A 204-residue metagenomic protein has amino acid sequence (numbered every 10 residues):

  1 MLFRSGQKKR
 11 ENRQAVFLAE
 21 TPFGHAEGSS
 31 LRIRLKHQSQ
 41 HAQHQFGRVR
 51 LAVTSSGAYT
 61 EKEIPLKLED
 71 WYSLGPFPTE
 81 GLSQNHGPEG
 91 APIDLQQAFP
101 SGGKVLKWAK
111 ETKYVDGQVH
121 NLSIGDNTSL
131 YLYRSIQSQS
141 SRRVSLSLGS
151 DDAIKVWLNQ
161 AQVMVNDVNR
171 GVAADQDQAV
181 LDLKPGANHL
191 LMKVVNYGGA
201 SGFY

Functional and structural regions predicted by a protein language model:
M1, F46-R48, T54-H120, S135 (+1 more regions): Accessory carbohydrate-binding/adhesion or oligomerization-edge regions at the termini of glycan-active proteins
M1-K62: Subset of Sec-pathway N-terminal targeting signals
R4-R13, H120-L130, D167-V172: Extracellular beta-rich ligand/substrate-recognition surface
R13, K155-Y204: Beta-strand-rich ligand-recognition modules
F17-E27, L132-V144, V180-P185: Extracellular and analogous surface-interaction loops
S30, F46-R48, R143, A153-K155 (+1 more regions): Exposed beta-strand and adjacent loop surfaces of beta-rich binding modules that mediate intermolecular recognition
L31-K36, V144-L148, N188-V194: Extracellular beta-strand-rich recognition modules
S138, R142-W157, L190: Aromatic-lined ligand-binding clefts that engage carbohydrates, nucleic acids, or primary amines
